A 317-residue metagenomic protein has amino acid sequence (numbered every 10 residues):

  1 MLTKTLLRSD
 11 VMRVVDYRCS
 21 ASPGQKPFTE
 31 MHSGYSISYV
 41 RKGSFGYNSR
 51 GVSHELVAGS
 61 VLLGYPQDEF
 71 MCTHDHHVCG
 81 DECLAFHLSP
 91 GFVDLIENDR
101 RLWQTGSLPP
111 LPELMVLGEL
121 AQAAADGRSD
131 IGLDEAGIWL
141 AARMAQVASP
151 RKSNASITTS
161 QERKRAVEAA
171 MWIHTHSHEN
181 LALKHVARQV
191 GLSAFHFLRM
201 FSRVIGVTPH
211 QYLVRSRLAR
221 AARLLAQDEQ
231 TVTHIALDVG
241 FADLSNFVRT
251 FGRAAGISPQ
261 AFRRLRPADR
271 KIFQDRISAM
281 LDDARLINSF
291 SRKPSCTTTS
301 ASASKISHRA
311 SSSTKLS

Functional and structural regions predicted by a protein language model:
M1-V15, K26-F28, A123-A124, Q274 (+1 more regions): A short, N-terminal "cap"/entry segment at the start of jelly-roll beta-barrel domains of the cupin/DSBH fold
L2-W103, S317: N-terminal regulatory/effector-sensing and dimerization cores that precede helix-turn-helix DNA-binding domains
V40, I173-S177, L225: Short helix-to-turn junction characteristic of helix-turn-helix DNA-binding domains, especially the helix
G46, N180, Y212, E229-Q230: Residue at a beta-strand N-cap/secondary-structure junction
R100-L114, Q122-V190, R203-R215: Short, Lys/Arg-enriched, Trp-marked, Pro/Gly-tolerant hinge/linker segments that flank
M171-H174, E179-A219, A236-L265: Basic/polar phosphate-binding segments, predominantly the helix-turn-helix DNA-binding elements of transcriptional
R223-Q230, D238, D243, R249-S317: …primarily DNA-binding HTH/wHTH and HhH modules…
